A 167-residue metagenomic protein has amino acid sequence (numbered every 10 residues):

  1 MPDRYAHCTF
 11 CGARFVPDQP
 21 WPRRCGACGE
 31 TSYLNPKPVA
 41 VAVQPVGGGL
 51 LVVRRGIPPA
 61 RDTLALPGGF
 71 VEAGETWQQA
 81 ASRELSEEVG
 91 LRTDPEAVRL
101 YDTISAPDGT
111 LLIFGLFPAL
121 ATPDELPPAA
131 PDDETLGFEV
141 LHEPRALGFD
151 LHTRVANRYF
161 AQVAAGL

Functional and structural regions predicted by a protein language model:
M1-V41: Acidic, metal-coordinating catalytic segment for phosphate/diphosphate chemistry, firing primarily on the Nudix
A27-C28, Q44-G47, P95: Extended, polar beta-sheet/loop recognition surfaces of beta-rich domains that mediate binding to diverse ligands
N35, D102-P128, E139-E143, Q162: Active-site-adjacent beta-strand/loop module that shapes the phosphate/pyrophosphate-binding cleft
P38-A40, G48, L111-I113, L136: Change "...and in nucleic-acid phosphodiester-cleaving endonucleases..." to "...and in nucleic-acid processing enzymes
P45-E87: Conserved Nudix-box catalytic region and its N-terminal flanking loop in Nudix hydrolases and closely related
R92-D102: A short coil-to-beta-strand element that immediately follows conserved catalytic motifs
P127-A161: NUDIX/MutT-family hydrolases
